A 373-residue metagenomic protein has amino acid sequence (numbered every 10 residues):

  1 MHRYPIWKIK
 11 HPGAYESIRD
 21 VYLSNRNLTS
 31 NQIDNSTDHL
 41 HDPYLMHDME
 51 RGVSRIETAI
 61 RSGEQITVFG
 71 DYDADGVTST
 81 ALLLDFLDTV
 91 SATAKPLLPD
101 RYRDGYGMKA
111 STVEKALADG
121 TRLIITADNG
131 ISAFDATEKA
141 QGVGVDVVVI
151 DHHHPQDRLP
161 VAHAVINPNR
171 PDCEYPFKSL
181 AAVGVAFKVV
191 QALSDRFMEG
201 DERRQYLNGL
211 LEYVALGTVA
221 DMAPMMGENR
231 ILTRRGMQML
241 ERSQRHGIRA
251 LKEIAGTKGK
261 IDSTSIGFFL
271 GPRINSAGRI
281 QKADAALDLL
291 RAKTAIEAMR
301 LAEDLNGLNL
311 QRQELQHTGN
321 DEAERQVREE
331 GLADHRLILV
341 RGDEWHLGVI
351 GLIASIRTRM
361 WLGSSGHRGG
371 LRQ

Functional and structural regions predicted by a protein language model:
H2-L123, V143, D195-Q373: Hydrophobic helix-and-loop "lid/oligomerization" segment in the mid-to-C-terminal part of catalytic domains
Y72, N129-G130, H152, D343: Active-site metal-binding loops of divalent metal-dependent hydrolases
A74, I131, H154-P155, R170 (+2 more regions): Short, glycine/acidic-enriched loop or turn micro-motifs at the edges of active sites
L82, P160-G200, L207-V219: Short alpha-helices
L82-V90, Q141-V147, Q156, A162-N169: A glycine- and small-aliphatic-rich helix-loop capping segment at beta-alpha/alpha-beta transitions that lines
L97, A127, I150-H152, I166-P168 (+1 more regions): Generic beta-sheet signal
Y102-D104, A133, H153-R158, D172-E174 (+1 more regions): Short gly/pro/ser/thr-enriched loop/turn and capping motifs at secondary-structure boundaries
L123, A127-Q141, D146: Phosphate/diphosphate-binding loops
